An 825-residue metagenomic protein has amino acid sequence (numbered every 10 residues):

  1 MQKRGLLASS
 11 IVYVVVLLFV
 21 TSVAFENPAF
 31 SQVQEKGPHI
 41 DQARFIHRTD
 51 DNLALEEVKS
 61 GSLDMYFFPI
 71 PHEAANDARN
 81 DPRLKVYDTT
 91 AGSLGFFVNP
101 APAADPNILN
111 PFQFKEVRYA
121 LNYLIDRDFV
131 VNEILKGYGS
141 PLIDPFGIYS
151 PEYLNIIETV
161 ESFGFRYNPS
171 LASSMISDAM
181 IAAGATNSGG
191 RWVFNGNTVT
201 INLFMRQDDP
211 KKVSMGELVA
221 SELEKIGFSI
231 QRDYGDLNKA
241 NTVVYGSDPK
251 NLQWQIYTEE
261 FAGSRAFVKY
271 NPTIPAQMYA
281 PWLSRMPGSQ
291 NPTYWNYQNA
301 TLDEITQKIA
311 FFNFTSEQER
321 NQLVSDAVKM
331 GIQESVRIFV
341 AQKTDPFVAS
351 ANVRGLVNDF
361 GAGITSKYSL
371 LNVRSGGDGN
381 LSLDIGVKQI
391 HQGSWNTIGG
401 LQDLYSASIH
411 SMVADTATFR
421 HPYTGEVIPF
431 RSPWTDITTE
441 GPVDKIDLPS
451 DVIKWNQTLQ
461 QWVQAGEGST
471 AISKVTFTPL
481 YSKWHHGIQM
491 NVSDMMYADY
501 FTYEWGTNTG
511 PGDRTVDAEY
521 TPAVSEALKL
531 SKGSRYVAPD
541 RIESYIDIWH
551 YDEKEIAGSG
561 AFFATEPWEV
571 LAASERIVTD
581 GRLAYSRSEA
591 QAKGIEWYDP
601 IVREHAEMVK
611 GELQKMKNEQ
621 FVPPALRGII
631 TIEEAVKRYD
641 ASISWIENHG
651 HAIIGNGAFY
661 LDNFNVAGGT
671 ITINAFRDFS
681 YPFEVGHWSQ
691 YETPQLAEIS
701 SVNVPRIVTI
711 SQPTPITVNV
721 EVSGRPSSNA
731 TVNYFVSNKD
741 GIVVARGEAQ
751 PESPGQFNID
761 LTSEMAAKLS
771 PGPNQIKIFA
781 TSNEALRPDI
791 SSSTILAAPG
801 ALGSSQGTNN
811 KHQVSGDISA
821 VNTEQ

Functional and structural regions predicted by a protein language model:
F30-D41, E73-A74, N80, P111 (+17 more regions): Surface-exposed, Gly/Pro/Thr- and Asp/Glu-enriched linker/hinge segments that connect structured elements
Q32-N76, S229-Q231, V492, E684-Q712 (+1 more regions): Ligand-site clamp/hinge motif
K36-G37, H47, I70-S177, V193-I201 (+5 more regions): Local pocket/hinge segments that shape ligand/substrate recognition
H47, Y119, V131, Q231-A240 (+10 more regions): Extracytoplasmic/peripheral linker and loop segments enriched in polar/acidic and small residues with frequent Thr/Pro
A54-S62, I108-A120, L124, I446-P511 (+1 more regions): Aromatic- and charge-enriched surface segment that lines or borders ligand/interaction sites
L55-I70, A75, R79-L84, K225-S284 (+1 more regions): Periplasmic binding protein-like
Q113-S221, K225, D326, N372-R374 (+4 more regions): Append "and occasionally in soluble cytosolic enzymes with long acidic Gly/Pro-rich linkers
I274-Q277, F347-Q392, Q402-Y405, Y660-I671 (+5 more regions): Long beta-strand-rich cores associated with HINT superfamily self-processing modules
